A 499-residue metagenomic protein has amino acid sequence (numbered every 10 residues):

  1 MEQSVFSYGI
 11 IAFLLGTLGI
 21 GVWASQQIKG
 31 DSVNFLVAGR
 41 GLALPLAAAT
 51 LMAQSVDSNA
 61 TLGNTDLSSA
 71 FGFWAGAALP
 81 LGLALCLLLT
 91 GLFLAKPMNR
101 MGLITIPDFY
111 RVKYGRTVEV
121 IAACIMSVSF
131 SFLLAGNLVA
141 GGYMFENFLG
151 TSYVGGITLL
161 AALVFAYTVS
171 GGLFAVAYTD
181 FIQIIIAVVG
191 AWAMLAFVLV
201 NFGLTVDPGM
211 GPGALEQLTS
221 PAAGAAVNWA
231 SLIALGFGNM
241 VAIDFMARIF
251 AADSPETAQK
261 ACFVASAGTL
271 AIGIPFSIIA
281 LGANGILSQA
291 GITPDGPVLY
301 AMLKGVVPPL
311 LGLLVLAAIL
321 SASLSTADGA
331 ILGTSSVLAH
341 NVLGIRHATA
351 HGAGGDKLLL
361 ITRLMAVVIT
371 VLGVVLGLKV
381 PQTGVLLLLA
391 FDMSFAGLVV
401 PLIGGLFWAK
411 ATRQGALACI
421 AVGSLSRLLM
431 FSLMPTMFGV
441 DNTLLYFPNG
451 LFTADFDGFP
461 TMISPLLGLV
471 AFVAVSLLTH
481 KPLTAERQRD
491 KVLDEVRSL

Functional and structural regions predicted by a protein language model:
M1-L499: Membrane-embedded helix-loop-helix hairpins and adjacent transmembrane boundary segments in multi-pass transporters
